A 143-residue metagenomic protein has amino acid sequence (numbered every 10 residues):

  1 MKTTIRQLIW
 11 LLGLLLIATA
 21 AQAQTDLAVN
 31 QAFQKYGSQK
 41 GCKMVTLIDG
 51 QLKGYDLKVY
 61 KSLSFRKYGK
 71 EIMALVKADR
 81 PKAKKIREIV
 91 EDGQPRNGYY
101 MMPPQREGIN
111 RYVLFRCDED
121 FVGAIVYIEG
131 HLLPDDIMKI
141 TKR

Functional and structural regions predicted by a protein language model:
M1-V29: Bacterial Sec-dependent N-terminal signal peptides
Q24-N30, I86-E91: Short charge-dense sequence patches
T25-I72: Early exported N-terminus immediately downstream of N-terminal targeting peptides
V59-Y99, P104: Mature extracytoplasmic domains of secretory-pathway proteins
K85-R143: Surface-exposed, polar helix/loop patches in the mature regions of secreted/periplasmic/lumenal proteins that form
